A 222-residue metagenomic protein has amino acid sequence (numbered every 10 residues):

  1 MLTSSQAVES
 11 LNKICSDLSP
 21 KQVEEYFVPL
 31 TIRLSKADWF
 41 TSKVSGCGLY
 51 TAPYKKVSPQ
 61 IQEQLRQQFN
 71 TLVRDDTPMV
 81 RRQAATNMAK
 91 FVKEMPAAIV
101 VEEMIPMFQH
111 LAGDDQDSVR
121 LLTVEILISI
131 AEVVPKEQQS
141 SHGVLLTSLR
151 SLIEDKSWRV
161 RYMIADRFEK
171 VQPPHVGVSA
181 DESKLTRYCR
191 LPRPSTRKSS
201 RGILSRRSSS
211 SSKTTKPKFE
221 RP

Functional and structural regions predicted by a protein language model:
M1, K21-S35, P59-V73, A98-A112 (+4 more regions): HEAT/HEAT-like alpha-solenoid repeats
M1-L2, F40-T41, P78-M79, A98 (+5 more regions): Alpha-helix N-cap/helix-start positions at coil->helix boundaries
S5, E9, E25, V44 (+9 more regions): Alpha-solenoid HEAT/ARM repeat scaffold
V8-L11, V28, C47-Y50, R66 (+5 more regions): Residue-level signal for cytosolic alpha-helical hairpin/rod architecture
S10-L18, L34-S35, L49-K56, L72-V73 (+7 more regions): Hydrophobic residues within the alpha-helices of tandem HEAT/HEAT-like
